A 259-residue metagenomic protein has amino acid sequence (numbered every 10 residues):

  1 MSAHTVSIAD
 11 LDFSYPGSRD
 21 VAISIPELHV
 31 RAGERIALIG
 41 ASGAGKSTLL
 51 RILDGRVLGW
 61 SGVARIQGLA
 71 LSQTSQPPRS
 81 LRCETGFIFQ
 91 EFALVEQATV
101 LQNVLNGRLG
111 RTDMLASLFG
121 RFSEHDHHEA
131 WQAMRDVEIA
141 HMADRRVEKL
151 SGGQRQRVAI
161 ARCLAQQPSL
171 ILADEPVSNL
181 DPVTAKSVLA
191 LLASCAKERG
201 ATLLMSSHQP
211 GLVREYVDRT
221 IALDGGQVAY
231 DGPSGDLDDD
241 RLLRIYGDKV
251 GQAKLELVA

Functional and structural regions predicted by a protein language model:
M1-I8, F13-P26, S75-P77: A short, flexible loop at the N-terminus of ABC-type nucleotide-binding domains that lies
D54: Helix-to-loop junction immediately C-terminal to a conserved catalytic motif
L71-G86, A116, G120-S123, L237: ABC ATPase NBD coupling module
R146-L150, Q154: Conserved ABC ATPase signature
Q167: Conserved catalytic motifs of ABC-family nucleotide-binding domains
I171-D174: Catalytic Walker B motif of ABC-type/P-loop ATPase nucleotide-binding domains
S207-H208: H-loop/switch region of ABC-family ATPase nucleotide-binding domains
